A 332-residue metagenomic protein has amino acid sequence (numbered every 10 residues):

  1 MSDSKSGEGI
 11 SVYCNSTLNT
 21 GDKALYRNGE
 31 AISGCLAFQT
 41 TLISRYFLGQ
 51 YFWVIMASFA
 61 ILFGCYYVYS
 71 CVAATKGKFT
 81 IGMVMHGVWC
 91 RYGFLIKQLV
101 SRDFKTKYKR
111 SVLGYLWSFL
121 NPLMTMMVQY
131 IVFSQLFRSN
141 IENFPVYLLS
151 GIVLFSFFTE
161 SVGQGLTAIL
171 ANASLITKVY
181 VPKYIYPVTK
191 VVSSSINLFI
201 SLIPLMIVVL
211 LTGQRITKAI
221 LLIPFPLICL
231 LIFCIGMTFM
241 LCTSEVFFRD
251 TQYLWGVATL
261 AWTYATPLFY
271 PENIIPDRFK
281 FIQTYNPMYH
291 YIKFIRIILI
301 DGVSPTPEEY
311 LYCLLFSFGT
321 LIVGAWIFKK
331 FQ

Functional and structural regions predicted by a protein language model:
M1-Y26, A31: Glycine/tyrosine- and acidic-biased, solvent-exposed loop/turn segments at the edges of beta-strands
L25-Q332: Hydrophobic transmembrane alpha-helices and immediately adjacent juxtamembrane helices of multi-pass inner-membrane
